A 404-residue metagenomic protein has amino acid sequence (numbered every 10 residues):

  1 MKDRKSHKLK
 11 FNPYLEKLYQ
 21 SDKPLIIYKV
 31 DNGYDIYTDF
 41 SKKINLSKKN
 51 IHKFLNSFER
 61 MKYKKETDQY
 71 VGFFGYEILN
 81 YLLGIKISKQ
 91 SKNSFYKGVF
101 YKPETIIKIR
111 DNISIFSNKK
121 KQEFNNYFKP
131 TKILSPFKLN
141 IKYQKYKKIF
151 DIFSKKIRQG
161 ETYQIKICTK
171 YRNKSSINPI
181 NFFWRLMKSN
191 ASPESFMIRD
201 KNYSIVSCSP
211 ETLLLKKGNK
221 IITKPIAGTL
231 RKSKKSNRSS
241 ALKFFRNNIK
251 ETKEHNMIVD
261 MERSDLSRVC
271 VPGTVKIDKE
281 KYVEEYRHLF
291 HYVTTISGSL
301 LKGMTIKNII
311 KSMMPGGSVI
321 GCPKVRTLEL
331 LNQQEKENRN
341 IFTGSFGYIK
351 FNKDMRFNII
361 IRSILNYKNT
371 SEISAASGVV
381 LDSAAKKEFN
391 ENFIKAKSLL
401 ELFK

Functional and structural regions predicted by a protein language model:
M1-K404: Extended alpha-helical targeting/anchoring segments, especially N-terminal organellar/secretory targeting helices
